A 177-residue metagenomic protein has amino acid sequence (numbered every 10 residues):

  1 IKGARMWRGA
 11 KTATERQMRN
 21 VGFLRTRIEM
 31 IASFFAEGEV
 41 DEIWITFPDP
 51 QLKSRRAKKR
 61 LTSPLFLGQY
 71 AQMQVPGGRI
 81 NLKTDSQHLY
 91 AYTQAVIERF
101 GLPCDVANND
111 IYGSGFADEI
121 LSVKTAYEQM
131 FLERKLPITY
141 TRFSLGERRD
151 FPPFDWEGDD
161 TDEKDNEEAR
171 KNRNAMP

Functional and structural regions predicted by a protein language model:
I1-G3: Conserved SAM/SAH-binding beta-strand->alpha-helix loop
W7-E42: S-adenosyl-L-methionine
K11-T14, P76, R142: Aromatic-rich, lipid-facing transmembrane alpha helices and their immediate juxtamembrane interface loops in integral
F34, V40-L61: A short SAM/SAH-binding and catalytic strip from SAM-dependent methyltransferases
L52-A57, R79-F100: Conserved class I S-adenosyl-L-methionine
R60-R79: A short glycine-rich, Lys/Arg-flanked "PGG" loop and its adjoining helix->strand segment in the class I
L65-A71, A91-S114: Conserved Class I S-adenosyl-L-methionine
L102-P177: SAM/dcSAM-binding transferase cores
